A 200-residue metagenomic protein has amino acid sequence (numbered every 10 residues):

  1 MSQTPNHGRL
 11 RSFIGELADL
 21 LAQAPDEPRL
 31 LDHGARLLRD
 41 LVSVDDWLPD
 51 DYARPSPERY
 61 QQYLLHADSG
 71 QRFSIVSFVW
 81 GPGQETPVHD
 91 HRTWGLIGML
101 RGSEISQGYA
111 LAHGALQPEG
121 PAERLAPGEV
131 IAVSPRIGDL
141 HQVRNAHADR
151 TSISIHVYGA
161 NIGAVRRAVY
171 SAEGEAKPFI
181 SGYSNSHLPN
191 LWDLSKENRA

Functional and structural regions predicted by a protein language model:
M1-D46: N-terminal leader/capping segments at the start of a protein or of a new domain
R54-P82, V130: A short glycine-rich, His/Asp/Glu-containing loop-to-beta-strand
V76-D90, R136-G138: Conserved short histidine dyad/triad with adjacent acidic residue
H91-Q107: Glycine- and acidic-residue-biased ligand/ion/polar-headgroup-sensing regions
L96-G98, D149-A164: A short hydrophobic beta-strand segment most commonly corresponding to one strand of the jelly-roll/cupin
L111-L140, I180-G182: Short acidic-glycine-tyrosine-enriched beta hairpin
R136-I155: Ligand-binding loop in jelly-roll beta-barrel domains
E173-A200: Long hydrophobic alpha-helical segments typical of transmembrane helices together with their membrane-interfacial
